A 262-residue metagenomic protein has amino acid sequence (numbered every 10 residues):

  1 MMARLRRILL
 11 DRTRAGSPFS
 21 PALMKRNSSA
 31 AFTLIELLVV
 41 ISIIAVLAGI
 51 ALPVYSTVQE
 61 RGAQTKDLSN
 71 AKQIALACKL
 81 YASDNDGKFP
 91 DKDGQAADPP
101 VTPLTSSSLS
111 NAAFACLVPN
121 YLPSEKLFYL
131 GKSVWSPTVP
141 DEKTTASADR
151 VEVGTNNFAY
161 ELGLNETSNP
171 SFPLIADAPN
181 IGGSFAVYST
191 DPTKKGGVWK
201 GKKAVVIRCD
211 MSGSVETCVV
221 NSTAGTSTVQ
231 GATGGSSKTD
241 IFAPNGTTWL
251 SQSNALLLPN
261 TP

Functional and structural regions predicted by a protein language model:
M1-F32, A63: N-terminal leader/signal peptides at the extreme start of proteins
L23-S69: Amphipathic alpha-helical segments typified by the pilin-like N-terminal helix that continues immediately C-terminal
G49, P53-N111: Conserved hydrophobic/amphipathic alpha-helical signal-anchor segments
A82, F89-D91, L127-G131, P173-I175 (+2 more regions): Structural recognition of the beta-strand scaffold that forms the well-ordered cores of secreted hydrolase catalytic
A96-A97, S133-P137, N165, A178-G182 (+2 more regions): Short, solvent-exposed loop/turn segments at secondary-structure junctions
Y121-Y188: Acidic, glycine-rich loop-and-strand cores that form catalytic or ligand-binding grooves in diverse globular domains
G182-P262: C-terminal accessory segments of extracellular proteins
